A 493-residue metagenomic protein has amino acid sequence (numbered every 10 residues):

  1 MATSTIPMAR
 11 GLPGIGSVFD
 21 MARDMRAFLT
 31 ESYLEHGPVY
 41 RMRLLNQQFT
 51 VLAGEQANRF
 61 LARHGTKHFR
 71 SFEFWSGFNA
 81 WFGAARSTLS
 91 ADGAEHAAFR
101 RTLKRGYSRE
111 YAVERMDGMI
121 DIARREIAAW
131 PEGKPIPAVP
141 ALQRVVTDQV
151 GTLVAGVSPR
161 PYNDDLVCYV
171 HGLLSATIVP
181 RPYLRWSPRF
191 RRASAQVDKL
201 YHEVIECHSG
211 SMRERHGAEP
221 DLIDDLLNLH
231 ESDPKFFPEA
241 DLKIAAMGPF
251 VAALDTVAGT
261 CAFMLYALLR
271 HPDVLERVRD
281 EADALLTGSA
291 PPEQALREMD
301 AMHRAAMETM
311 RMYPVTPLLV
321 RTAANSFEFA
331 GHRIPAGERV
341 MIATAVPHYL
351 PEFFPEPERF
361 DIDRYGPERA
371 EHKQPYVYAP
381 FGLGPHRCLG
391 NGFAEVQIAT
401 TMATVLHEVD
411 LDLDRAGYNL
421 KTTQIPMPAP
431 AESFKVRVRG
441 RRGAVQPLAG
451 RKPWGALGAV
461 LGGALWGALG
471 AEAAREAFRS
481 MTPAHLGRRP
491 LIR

Functional and structural regions predicted by a protein language model:
M1-F82, A98, G118-R125, V377 (+2 more regions): N-terminal membrane-proximal hinge/A-helix region immediately C-terminal to the signal-anchor transmembrane segment
A2-I6, R70-S76, E95, Y111-G259: Cytochrome P450 heme-thiolate monooxygenase catalytic core
I6-G14, H216-L222, A267-V315, P335-E338 (+2 more regions): Cytochrome P450 I-helix active-site segment
S17-G37, G288-A330, P351: Conserved cytochrome P450 K-helix E-x-x-R motif and the immediately C-terminal K′/meander segment
Y33, A123, L166-Y169, D283-A284 (+2 more regions): Cytochrome P450 proximal C-terminal region
T256-E281, G392-E408: Cytochrome P450 catalytic-core helices
I342-R369: Conserved cytochrome P450 K-helix/beta-meander segment immediately N-terminal to the heme-binding cysteine loop
